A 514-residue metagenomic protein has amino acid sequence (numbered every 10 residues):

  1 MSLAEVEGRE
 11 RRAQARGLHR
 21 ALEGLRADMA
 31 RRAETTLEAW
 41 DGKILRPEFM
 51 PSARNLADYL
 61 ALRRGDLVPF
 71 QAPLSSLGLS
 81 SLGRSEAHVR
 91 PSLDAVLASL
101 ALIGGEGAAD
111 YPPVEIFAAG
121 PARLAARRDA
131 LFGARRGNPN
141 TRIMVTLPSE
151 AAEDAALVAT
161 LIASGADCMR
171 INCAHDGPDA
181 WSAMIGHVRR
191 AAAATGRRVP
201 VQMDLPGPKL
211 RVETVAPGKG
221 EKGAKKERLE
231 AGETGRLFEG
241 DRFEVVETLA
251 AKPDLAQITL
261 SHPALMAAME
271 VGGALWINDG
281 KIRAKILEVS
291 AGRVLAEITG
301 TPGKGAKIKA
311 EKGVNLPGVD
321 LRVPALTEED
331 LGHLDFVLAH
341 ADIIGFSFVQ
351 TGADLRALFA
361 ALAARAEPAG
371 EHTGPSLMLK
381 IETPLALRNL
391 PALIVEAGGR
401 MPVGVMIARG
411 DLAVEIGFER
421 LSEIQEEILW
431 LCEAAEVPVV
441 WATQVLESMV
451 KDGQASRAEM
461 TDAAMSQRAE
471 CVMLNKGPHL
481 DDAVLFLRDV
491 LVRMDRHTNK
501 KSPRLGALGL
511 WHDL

Functional and structural regions predicted by a protein language model:
M1-L514: Non-catalytic helical/linker scaffolds that mediate oligomerization, partner binding, and domain coupling around large
